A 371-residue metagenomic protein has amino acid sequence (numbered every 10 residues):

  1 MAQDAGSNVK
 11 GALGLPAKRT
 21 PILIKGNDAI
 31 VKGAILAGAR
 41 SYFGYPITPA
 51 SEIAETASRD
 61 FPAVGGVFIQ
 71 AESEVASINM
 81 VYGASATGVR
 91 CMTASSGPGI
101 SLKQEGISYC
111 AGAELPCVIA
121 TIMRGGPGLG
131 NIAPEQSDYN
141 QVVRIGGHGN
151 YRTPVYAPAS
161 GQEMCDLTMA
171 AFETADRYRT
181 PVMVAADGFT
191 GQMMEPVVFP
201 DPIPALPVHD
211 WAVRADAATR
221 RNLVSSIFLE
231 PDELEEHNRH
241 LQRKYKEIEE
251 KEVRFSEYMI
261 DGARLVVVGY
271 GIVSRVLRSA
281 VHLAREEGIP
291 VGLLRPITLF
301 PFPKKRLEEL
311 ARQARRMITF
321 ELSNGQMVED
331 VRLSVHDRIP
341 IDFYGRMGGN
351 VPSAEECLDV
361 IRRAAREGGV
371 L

Functional and structural regions predicted by a protein language model:
K25-A29, Q242-L265, R278: Glycine-/acidic-rich phosphate or pyrophosphate-binding loops and their flanking alpha/beta elements
S41-G44, G66-I69, A86-L102, P116-T121 (+1 more regions): A short, small-residue-rich loop immediately preceding and capping a beta-strand
A54-V81, C91-T93: Active-site cofactor/substrate anionic-group-binding motifs, chiefly glycine- and Lys/Arg-rich phosphate-binding loops
P134-D187: Conserved thiamine diphosphate
R179-E257: Conformationally flexible catalytic loops at phosphate/diphosphate-handling active centers
F255-P290, L294, F300-R306: Redox- and metal-dependent alpha/beta enzyme cores, enriched for Fe-S-associated oxidoreductases and cofactor-handling
E321-L371: Peripheral docking tails and interdomain loops at the edges of cofactor- or intermediate-handling domains
